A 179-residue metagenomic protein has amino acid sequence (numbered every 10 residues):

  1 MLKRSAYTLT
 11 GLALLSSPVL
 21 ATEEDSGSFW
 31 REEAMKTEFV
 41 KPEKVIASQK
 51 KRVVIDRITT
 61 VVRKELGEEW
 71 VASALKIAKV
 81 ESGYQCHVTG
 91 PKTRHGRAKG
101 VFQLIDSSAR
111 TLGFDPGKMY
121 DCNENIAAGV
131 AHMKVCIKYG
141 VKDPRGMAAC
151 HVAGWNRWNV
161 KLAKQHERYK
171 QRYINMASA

Functional and structural regions predicted by a protein language model:
K3-G11: Sec-dependent signal peptide recognition, specifically the positively charged N-region followed immediately by
A13-L14, P18: Hydrophobic core
V19-E23: Boundary at the C-terminal end of the N-terminal hydrophobic targeting segment
S26: Substrate-binding strand-loop-helix patch in Rossmann-like NAD(P)-dependent oxidoreductase/epimerase domains
F29, M35-A179: Catalytic glycan-binding domains that act on GlcNAc-containing polysaccharides
